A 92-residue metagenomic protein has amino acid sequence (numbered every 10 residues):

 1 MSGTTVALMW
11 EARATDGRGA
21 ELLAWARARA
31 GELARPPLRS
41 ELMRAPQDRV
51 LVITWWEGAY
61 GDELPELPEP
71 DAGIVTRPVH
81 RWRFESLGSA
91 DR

Functional and structural regions predicted by a protein language model:
M1-V6, L38-L51, L67-R92: Glycine-rich beta-strand-turn "strand-cap" elements at beta-sheet edges
G3, G58-P65: A compositional/biophysical signature of low hydrophobicity enriched in polar/charged and small residues
T4-A14: Short glycine-/aliphatic-rich beta-strand segments at the starts of folded cytosolic domains
W10, L22, S40, V52-T54 (+2 more regions): Hydrophobic pocket/interface hotspot
A12, R27, E57-G58, F84: Intrinsic disorder/low-complexity segments enriched in polar/charged and small flexible residues
A14-R39, L67-P70: Short amphipathic alpha-helical segments
T15-R18, W55-G61: Helix N-cap motif at beta-to-alpha junctions
